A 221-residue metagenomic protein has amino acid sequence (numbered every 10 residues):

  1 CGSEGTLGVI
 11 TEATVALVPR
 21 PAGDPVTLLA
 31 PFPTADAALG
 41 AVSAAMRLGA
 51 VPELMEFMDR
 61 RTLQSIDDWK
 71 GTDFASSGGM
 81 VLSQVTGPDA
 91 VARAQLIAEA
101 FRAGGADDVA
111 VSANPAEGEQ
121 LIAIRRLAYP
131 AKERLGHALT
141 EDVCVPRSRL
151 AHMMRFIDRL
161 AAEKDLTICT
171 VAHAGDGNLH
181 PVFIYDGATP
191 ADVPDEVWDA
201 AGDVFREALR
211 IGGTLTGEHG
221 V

Functional and structural regions predicted by a protein language model:
C1-V221: Noncatalytic alpha-helical scaffold of FAD-dependent oxidoreductases
